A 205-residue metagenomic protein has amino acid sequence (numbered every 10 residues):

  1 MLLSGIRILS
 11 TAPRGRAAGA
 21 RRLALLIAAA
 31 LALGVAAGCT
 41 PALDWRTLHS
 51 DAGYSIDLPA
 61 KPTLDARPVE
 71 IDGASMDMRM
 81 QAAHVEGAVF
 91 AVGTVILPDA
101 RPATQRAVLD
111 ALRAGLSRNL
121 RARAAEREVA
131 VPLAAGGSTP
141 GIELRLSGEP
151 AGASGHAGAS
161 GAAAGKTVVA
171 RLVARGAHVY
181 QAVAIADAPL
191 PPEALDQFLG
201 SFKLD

Functional and structural regions predicted by a protein language model:
M1-A37: Sec-dependent bacterial lipoprotein signal peptides
C39-S75, G136-S138, D196-L199, D205: N-terminal "mature-domain start" segment
D57, G93, R145, A182-V183: Beta-strand residues in well-ordered beta-sheet regions across diverse protein folds
D57-Q81, R113-A174: Signature of long, low-cysteine stretches enriched in small and polar/charged residues
A60-L64, A107-L120, A124, G176-D205: Surface-exposed amphipathic alpha-helical segments
M80-D110, Y180-Q181: A short acidic-to-branched-hydrophobic micro-motif
G87-F90, T139, G165, R175-Q181: Coil-to-beta-strand transition motifs
L97-D99, A151, D187-L190: Solvent-exposed loop/turn segments at secondary-structure junctions within structured extracellular/periplasmic domains
